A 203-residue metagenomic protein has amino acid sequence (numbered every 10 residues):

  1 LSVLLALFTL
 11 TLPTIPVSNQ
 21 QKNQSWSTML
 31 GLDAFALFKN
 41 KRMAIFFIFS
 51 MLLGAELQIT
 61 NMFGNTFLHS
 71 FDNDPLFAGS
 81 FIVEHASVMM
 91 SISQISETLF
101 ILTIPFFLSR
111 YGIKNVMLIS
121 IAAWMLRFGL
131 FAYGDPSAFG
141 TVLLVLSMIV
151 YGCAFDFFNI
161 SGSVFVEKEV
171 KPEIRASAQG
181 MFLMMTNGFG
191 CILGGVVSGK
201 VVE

Functional and structural regions predicted by a protein language model:
S2-N19: C-terminal membrane-cytosol helix-exit motif in multi-pass small-molecule transporters
T14-F47, N73-P75: Juxtamembrane intracellular "pre-TM" segments in multi-pass secondary transporters
K39-T60, I149-V150, M184: Pair of pore-lining "gating" transmembrane helices in MFS-fold secondary transporters
M62-H85: Short amphipathic helix-loop junctions that connect adjacent transmembrane helices in Major Facilitator Superfamily/SLC
V83, V170-L183: Loop-to-transmembrane helix entry/capping segments in MFS-fold secondary transporters and related SLC/MFSD carriers
L99-I113, V202-E203: Helix-to-loop junctions at the C-terminal end of transmembrane segments in multipass secondary transporters
A122-S137: C-terminal ends and interior cores of transmembrane alpha-helices in multi-pass membrane transporters/permeases
D156-V170: Intracellular juxtamembrane helix-capping segments at the cytosolic ends of symmetry-related transmembrane helices
